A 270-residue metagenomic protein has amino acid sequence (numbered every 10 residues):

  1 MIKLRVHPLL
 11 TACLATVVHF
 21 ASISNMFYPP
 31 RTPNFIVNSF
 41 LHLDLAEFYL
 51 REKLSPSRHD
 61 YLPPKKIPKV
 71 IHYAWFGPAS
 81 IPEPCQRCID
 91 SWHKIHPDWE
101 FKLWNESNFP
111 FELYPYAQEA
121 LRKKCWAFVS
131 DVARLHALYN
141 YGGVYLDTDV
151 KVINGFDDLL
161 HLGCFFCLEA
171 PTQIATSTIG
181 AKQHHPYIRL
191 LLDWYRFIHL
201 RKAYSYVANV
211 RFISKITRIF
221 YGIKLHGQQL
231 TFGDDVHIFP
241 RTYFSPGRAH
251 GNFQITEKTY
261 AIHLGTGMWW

Functional and structural regions predicted by a protein language model:
I2-S130, T148-W270: Glycosyltransferase-associated regions of secretory-pathway enzymes, highlighting luminal stem/catalytic domains
D131-G143: Small-residue hinge/turn detector
